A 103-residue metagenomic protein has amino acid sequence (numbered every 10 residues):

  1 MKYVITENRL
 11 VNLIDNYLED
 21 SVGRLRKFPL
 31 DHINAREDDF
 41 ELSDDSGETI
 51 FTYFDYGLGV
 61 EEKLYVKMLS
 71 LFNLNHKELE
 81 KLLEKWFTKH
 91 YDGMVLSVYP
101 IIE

Functional and structural regions predicted by a protein language model:
M1-L18: Short acidic, low-complexity intrinsically disordered linear motifs used for protein-protein interactions
Y3-T6, S97-E103: Short acidic DE-rich linear segments
E7, D20, L42-D45: Intrinsically disordered, low-complexity segments enriched in Ser/Pro/Gly/Ala and basic residues
S21-L30: Short, charged/polar N-terminal "headpieces" of proteins
P29-H32, P100-I102: Short, surface-exposed recognition loops or helix-turn segments adjacent to catalytic cores
H32-K89: Acidic, low-complexity, intrinsically disordered interaction modules
M94: Positively charged interface segments
